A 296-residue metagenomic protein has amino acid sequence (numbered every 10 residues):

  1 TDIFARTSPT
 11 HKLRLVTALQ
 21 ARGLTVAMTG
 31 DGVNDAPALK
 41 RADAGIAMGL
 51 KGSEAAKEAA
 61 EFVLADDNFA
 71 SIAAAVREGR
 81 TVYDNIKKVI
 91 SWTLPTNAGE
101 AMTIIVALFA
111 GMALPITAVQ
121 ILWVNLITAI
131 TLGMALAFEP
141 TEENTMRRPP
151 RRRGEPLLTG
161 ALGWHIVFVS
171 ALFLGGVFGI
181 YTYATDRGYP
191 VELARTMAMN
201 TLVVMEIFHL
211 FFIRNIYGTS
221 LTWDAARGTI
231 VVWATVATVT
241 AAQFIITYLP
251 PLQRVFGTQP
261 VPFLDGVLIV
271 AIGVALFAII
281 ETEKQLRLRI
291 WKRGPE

Functional and structural regions predicted by a protein language model:
T1-M28, A47-G218: Membrane-embedded transport module
T1-N34, K40-A44, R80, I86 (+3 more regions): Cytosolic catalytic headpiece
A38-K40, K57-E58: Structural signature of FAD isoalloxazine-binding scaffolds in flavoprotein oxidoreductases
T117, H165-I166, V232, D265-I269: Residue-level signature of transmembrane alpha-helical entry/exit and packing/kink sites in multi-pass membrane
V124-T128, T201-H209, V239-I246, I272-I280: Alpha-helical transmembrane segments of multi-pass membrane proteins
E142-P149, S220-W223, L286-E296: Short, Lys/Arg-enriched, Gly/Pro-containing loop segments at transmembrane-helix junctions of multi-pass membrane
G176-F178, T238-R254: Hydrophobic alpha-helical transmembrane segments in multi-pass integral membrane proteins
T222-I230: Cytoplasmic-side transmembrane-helix entry/capping segments in multi-pass membrane proteins
